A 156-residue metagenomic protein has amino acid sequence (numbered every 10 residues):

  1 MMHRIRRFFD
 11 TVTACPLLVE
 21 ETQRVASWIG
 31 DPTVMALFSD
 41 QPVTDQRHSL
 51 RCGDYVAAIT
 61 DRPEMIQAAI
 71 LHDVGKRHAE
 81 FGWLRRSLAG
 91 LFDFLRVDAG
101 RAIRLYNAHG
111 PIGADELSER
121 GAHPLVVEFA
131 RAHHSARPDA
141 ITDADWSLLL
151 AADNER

Functional and structural regions predicted by a protein language model:
M1-A36, R156: Non-catalytic interface/linker regions that flank or bridge core catalytic/transmembrane domains
A26, T33-R156: Divalent metal-dependent catalytic cores for phosphoryl transfer on phosphate-bearing substrates
